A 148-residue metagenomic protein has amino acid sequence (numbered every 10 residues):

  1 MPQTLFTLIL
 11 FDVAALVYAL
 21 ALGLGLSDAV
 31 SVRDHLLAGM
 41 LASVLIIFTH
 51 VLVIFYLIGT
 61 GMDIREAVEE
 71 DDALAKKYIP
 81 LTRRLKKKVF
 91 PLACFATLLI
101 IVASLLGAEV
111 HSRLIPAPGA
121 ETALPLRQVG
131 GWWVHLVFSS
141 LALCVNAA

Functional and structural regions predicted by a protein language model:
M1-T4, R113-A148: Alpha-helical transmembrane segments and their immediate juxtamembrane interface regions
M1-V13, L36-M40, L85-T97: Alpha-helical transmembrane segments and their helix-start/interface "positive-inside/aromatic belt" motifs in integral
P2-D28, A147: Hydrophobic alpha-helical transmembrane segments of small proteolipidic membrane proteins, enriched in energy-coupled
V13-A19, R33-M62, L141-A148: Hydrophobic alpha-helical membrane-embedded segments
A15-L22, L92-P118: Alpha-helical transmembrane segments and their membrane-interface junctions in multi-pass membrane proteins
L24-D34, I64: Membrane-interface helix-loop junction between the first two transmembrane segments
L26, L37, L41, T82-V89 (+2 more regions): Surface-exposed peri-terminal alpha-helical interaction modules
A67-L92: Short membrane-interface loop/juxtamembrane segments of multi-pass integral membrane proteins
